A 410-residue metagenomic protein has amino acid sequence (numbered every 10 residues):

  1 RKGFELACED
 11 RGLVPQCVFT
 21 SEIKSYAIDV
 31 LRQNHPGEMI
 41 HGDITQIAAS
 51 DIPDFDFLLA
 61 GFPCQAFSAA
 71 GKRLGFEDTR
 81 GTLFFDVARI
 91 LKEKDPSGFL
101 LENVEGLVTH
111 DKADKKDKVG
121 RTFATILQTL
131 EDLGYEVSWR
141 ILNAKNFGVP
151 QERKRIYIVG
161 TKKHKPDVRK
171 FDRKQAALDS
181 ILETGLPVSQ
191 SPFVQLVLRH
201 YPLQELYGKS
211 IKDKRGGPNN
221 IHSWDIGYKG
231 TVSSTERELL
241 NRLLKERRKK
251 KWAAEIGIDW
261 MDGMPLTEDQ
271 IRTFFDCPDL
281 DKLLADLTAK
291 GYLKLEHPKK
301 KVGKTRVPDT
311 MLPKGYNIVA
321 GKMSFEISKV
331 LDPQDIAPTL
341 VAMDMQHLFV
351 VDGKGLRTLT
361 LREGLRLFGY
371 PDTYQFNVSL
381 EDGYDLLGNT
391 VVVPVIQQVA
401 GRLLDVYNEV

Functional and structural regions predicted by a protein language model:
R1-G98, V104-A124, Q128-E131: Core alpha/beta nucleotide-donor-binding catalytic domains of modification enzymes
H41, E105, Y135-N146: Conserved S-adenosyl-L-methionine
D51-I52, P150-E152, L331-Q334: Extracellular/periplasmic catalytic domains that process cell-envelope and extracellular macromolecules
Q65-A69, L107-H110, G148-E152, K165-R169 (+1 more regions): Short catalytic/ligand-binding loop motif for oxyanion handling, primarily in non-cytosolic enzymes, centered on
F123-I141, K162-H164: A SAM-dependent methyltransferase catalytic signature shared across enzymes that methylate proteins
V149-Y228, V232-S234, E238-N241: Flexible, glycine-/basic-rich loop-and-beta segments that form/coincide with the SAM-dependent methyltransferase
N219-V410: C-terminal target-recognition/interaction regions appended to catalytic cores
